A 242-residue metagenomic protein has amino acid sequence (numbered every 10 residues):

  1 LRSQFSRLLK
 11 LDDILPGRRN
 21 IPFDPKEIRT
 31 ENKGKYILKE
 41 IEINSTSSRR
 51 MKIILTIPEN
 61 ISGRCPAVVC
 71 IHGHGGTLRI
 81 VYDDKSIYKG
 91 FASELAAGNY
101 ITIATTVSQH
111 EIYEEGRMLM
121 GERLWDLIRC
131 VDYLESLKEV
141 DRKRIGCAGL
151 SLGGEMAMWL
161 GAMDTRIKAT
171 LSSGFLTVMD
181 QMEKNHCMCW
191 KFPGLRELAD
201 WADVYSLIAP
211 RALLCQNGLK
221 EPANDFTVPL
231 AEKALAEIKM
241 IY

Functional and structural regions predicted by a protein language model:
L11-G63, A67: N-terminal cap/lid segment of alpha/beta-hydrolase-fold proteins
S45-S47, C70-G76, G218: Glycine-rich His-Gly loop
G63-R64, V69-L137, Q181-N185: Cap/lid segment of the alpha/beta-hydrolase catalytic domain
T106, A148, S173-G174, Q216: Alpha/beta-hydrolase-fold catalytic nucleophile elbow
E139-S151: Alpha/beta-hydrolase fold nucleophile elbow
G149-G161: Glycine-rich nucleophile elbow surrounding the catalytic serine of serine-hydrolase chemistry
I167-S206, P210, P222-L235, I241: Mobile cap/lid helix-loop segments that gate and shape the active-site cleft of serine hydrolases
I208, C215-N217: Short beta-strand/loop motif that positions the catalytic acidic residue of the alpha/beta-hydrolase fold
